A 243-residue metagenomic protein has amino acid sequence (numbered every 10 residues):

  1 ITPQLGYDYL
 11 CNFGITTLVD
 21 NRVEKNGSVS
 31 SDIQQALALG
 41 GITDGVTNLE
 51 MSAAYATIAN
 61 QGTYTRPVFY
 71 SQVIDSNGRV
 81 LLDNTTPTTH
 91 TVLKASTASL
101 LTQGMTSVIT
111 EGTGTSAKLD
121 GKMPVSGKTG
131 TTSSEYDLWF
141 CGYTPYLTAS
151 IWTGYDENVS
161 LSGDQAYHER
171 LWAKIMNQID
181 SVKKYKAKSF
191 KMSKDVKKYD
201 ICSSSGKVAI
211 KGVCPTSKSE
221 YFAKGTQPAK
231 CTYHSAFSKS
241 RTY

Functional and structural regions predicted by a protein language model:
I1-T17, S30-N60, T106-S107: Active-site-adjacent helix/loop patches that line small-molecule binding or acyl-intermediate pockets
T17-L18, T65: Residue-level detector of short coil/turn "hinge" positions at structural boundaries
D20-N21, V68: Residue-level detector of family-conserved "landmark" positions at structurally sensitive sites
V23-N26: Short, surface-exposed glycine/acidic/tryptophan-bearing loops
S28-S30, Y143: Short, surface-exposed loop/turn microsegments at beta-strand edges and helix-strand junctions
D44-R241: A penicillin-recognizing enzyme superfamily signal
